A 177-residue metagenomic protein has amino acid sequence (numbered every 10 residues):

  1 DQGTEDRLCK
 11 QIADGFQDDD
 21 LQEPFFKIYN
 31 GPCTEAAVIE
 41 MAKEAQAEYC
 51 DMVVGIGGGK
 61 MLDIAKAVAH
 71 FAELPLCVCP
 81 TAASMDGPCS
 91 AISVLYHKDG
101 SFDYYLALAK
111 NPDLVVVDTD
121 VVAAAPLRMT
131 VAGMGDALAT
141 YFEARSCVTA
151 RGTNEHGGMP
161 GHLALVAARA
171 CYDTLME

Functional and structural regions predicted by a protein language model:
D1-M52: ATP/NTP phosphate-donor binding region
E5-L8, E35, G58-A67, M85-C89: Short glycine/serine/threonine-rich phosphate/pyrophosphate-binding segments that cradle anionic phosphate groups
F25-K27, V54, V78-C79, V117: General beta-strand structural signal in soluble alpha/beta enzymes
A42-V53, H97-A107: A polyampholytic, Gly/Pro-enriched intrinsically disordered region
A45-V68, A72-T81: A short, small-residue-rich loop immediately preceding and capping a beta-strand
H70-A167: A glycine/threonine-rich phosphate-anchoring loop and its flanking beta-alpha core in nucleotide/phosphate-binding
A170-E177: Oxyanion-binding "anion nests"
